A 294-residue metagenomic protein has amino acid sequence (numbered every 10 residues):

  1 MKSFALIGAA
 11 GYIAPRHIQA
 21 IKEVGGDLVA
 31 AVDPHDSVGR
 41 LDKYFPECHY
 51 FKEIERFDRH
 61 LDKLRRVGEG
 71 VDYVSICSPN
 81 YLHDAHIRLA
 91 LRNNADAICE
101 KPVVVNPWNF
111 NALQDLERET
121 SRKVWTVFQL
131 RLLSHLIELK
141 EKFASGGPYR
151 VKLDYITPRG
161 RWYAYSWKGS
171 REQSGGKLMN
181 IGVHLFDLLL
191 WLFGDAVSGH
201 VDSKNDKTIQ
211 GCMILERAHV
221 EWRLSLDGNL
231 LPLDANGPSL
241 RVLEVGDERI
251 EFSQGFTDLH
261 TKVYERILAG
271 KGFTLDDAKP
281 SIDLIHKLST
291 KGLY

Functional and structural regions predicted by a protein language model:
M1-P46: N-terminal Rossmann-like dinucleotide-binding module
H17, Y50-I98, P102-Q114: Beta-loop-alpha module in the N-terminal Rossmann-like domain of NAD(P)-dependent dehydrogenases, especially those
L41-C48, A112-E117: Short, conserved SAM-binding/catalytic segment of Class I S-adenosyl-L-methionine-dependent methyltransferases
K63-R65, V71-S75, E265-Y294: C-terminal helix-rich "cap/oligomerization" subdomain common to oxidoreductases
Y81, V104-R161: A contiguous active-site-proximal alpha/beta segment in oxidoreductase catalytic domains
R161-L230, D276-D283: Rossmann-like dinucleotide-binding domain that binds NAD(P)(H)
G211, P232, G237-D247: Short polybasic amphipathic segments
